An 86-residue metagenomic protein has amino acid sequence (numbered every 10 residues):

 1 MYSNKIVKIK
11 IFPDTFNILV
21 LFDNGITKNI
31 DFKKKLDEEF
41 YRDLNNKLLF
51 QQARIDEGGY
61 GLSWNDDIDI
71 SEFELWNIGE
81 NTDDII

Functional and structural regions predicted by a protein language model:
M1-I86: Motif-centric detector for short Cys/His coordination patterns
